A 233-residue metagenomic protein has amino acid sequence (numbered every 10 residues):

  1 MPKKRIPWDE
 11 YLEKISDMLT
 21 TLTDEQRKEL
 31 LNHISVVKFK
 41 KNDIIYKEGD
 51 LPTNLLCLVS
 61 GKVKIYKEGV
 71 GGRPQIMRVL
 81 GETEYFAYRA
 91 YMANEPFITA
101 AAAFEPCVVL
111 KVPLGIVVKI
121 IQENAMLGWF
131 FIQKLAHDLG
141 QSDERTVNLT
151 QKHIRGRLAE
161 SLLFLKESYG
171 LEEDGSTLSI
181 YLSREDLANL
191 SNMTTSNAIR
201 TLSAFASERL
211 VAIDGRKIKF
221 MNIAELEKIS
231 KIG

Functional and structural regions predicted by a protein language model:
M1-K41, Y85-F86, A90-M92: Cyclic nucleotide-binding regulatory module and flanking cytosolic helices
M18, D43-P106: Cyclic nucleotide-binding regulatory domains
Q26, R78-A136, G140: Cyclic-nucleotide recognition modules
K28-E29, I45-G49, E172: Short loop/turn motifs at secondary-structure junctions and domain boundaries
L55, V79, K111, Y181 (+1 more regions): Short aromatic/basic micro-patch
Q122-N192: Polybasic "coupling" helices that flank or enter modular domains
E167-G233: Phosphate-/nucleic-acid-contacting segments
